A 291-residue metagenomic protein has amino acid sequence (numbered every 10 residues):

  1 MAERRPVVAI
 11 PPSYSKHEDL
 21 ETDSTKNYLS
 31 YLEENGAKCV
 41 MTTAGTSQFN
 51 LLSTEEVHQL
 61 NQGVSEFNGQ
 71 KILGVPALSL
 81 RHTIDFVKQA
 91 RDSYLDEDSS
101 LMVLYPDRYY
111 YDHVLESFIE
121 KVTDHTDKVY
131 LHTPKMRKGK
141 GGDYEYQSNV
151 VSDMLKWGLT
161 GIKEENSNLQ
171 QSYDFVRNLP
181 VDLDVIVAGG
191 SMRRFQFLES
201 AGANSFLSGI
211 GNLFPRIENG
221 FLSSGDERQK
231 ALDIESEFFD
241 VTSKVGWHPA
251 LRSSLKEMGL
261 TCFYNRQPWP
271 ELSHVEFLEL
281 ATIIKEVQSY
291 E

Functional and structural regions predicted by a protein language model:
A2-D143, L159: Active-site beta->alpha loop and helix N-cap motifs at the rims of alpha/beta catalytic domains
R5-S13, Y31, N35-G36, S200-S205 (+1 more regions): C-terminal alpha-helical cap/extension of soluble enzyme domains
S24, E56, V114, S167 (+3 more regions): Soluble or luminal CAZymes and related metallo-dependent hydrolases
L29, N61, S65, V87 (+5 more regions): Short amphipathic alpha-helical segments and helix-helix/interface helices
S47-N50, E164, N212, C262: Short, flexible micro-motifs
V57, N61, S172, E218 (+1 more regions): A general structural signal for well-ordered alpha-helical segments in protein cores
E66-Q70, Y94-D96, L155-G158, N178-L183 (+1 more regions): Short helix-capping segments at alpha-helix termini
H125-D127, P134-G246: Catalytic alpha/beta core domains of metabolic enzymes, predominantly
